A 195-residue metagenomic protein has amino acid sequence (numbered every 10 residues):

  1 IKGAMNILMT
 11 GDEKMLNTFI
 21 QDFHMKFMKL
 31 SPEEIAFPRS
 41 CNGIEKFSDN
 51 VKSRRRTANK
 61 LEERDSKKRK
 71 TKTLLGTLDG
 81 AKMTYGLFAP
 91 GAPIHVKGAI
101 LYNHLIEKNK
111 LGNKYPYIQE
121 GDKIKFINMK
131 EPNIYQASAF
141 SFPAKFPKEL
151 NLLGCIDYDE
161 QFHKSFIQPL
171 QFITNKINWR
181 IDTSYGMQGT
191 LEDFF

Functional and structural regions predicted by a protein language model:
I1-F195: DNA-dependent DNA polymerase catalytic subunits
